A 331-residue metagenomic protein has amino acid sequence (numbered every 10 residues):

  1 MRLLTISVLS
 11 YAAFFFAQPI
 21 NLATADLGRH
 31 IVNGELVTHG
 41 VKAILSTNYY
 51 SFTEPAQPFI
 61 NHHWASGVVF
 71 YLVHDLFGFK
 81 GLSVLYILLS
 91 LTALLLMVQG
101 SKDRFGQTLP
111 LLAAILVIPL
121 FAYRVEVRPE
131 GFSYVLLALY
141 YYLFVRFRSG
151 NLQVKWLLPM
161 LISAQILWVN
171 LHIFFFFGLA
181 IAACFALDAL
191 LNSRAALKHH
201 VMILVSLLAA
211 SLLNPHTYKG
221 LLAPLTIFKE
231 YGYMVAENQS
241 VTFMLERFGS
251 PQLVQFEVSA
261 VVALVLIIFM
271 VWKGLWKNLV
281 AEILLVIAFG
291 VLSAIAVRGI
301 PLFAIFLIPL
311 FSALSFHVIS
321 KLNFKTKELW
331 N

Functional and structural regions predicted by a protein language model:
M1-A25, V205-T217: Transmembrane signal-anchor helices characteristic of membrane glycosylation enzymes that use polyprenol
R2-L9, M97-P119: Transmembrane-helix signature of polytopic, membrane-embedded enzymes that assemble or transfer cell-envelope glycans
T53-K80, V84, L88: Short hydrophobic/aromatic helix or loop-helix immediately within or flanking a transmembrane segment in polytopic
V84-D103: Transmembrane-helix motifs of polytopic, lipid-linked glycan transferases
V117-F121, W156-I173, S206-S211, I287-S293: Membrane-interface alpha helices of multi-pass inner-membrane proteins
R124-F132: Short acidic/glycine- and proline-prone juxtamembrane loop motifs at membrane-interface regions of multi-pass membrane
Y140-W156, I268-G274: Membrane-interface transmembrane helices that cradle and orient dolichyl/undecaprenyl
I173-A182, A186-W272, A304: Transmembrane catalytic cores of multi-pass membrane glycosyltransferases and polysaccharide-assembly enzymes
